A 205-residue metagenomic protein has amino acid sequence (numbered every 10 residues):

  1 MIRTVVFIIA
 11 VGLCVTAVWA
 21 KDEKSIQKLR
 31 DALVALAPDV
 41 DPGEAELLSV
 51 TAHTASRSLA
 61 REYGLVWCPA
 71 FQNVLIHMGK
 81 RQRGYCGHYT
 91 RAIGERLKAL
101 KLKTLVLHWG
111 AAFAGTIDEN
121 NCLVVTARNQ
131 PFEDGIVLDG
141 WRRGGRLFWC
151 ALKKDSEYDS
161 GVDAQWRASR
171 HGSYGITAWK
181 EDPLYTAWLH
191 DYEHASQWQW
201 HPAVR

Functional and structural regions predicted by a protein language model:
V5-C14: Bacterial N-terminal signal peptides
V18-A20: Boundary at the C-terminal end of the N-terminal hydrophobic targeting segment
E23, D39-L47, K80-H88: Soluble non-cytosolic domains of exported or imported proteins
K28-L75: Secondary-structure boundary elements
T51, A55-E62, V66, A92-K103 (+1 more regions): Structured segments of extracytoplasmic/periplasmic soluble domains in secreted or envelope-associated proteins
N73-W109, G115-I117: Mid-length scaffold segments of soluble, non-membrane domains
K98-W149: Hydrophobic/aromatic-rich core segments of domains that either
Q130-R205: A recognition module on extended beta-rich or small alphabeta surfaces enriched in W/G with H and D/E
